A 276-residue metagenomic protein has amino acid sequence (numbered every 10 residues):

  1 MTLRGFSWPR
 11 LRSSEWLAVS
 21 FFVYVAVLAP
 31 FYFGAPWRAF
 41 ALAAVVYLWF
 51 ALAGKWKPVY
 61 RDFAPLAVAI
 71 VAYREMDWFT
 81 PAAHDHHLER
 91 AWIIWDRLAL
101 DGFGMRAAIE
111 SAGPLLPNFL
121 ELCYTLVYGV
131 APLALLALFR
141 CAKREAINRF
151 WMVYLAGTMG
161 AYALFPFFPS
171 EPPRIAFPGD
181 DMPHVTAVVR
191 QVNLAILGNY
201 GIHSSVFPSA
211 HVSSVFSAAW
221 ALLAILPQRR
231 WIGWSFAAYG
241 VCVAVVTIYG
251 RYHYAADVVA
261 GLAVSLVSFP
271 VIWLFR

Functional and structural regions predicted by a protein language model:
M1-L42, W56-P132: N-terminal transmembrane-helix/juxtamembrane module of multi-pass inner/ER membrane proteins
S20-P30, A69-E75, T158-P166, A238-Y249: Aromatic-anchored segments of alpha-helical transmembrane domains
R61-A67, P132-F168, G233: Interfacial segments of alpha-helical transmembrane regions
R74-R90, Y154-P183: Transmembrane alpha-helix/helix-exit interface in multi-pass inner-membrane proteins
L116-V130, I202-A224, A255, V259: Membrane-interface loop-to-helix entry segments
L133-R140, V212-R230, A263-I272: Membrane-interfacial alpha-helical segments at the cytosolic side of multi-pass membrane proteins
A163-L226, R230: Membrane-interfacial catalytic/cofactor-binding modules of polytopic membrane enzymes
P172-A176, V206, C242-S268: Interfacial helix-loop-helix junctions of multi-pass membrane proteins
